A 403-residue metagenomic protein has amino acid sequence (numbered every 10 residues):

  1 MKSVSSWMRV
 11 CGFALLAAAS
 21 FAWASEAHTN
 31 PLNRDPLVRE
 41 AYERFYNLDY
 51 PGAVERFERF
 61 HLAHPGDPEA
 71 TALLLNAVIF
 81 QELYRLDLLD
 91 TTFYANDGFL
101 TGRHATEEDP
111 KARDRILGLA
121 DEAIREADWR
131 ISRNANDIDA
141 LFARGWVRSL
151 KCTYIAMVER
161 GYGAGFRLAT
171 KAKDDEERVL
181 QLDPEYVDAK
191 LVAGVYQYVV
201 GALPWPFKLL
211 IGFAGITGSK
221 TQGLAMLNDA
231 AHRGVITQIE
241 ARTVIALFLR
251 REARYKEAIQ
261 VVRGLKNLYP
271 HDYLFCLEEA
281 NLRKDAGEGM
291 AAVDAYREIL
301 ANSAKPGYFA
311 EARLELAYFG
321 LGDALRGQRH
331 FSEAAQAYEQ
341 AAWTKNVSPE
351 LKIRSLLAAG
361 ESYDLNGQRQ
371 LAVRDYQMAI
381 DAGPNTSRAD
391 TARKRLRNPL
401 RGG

Functional and structural regions predicted by a protein language model:
E26-E40, R44-R56, G66, A77-N136 (+4 more regions): Short coil/linker segments at helix-helix boundaries
P31-L37, W205, G234-R242, Y269-E278 (+2 more regions): Generic helix N-cap/helix-start motif at coil->alpha-helix transitions
L62, D174, A231-H232, R263 (+4 more regions): Amphipathic alpha-helical segments of tetratricopeptide repeats
D67, D137, Y186, T237-Q238 (+4 more regions): Residue-level recognition of tetratricopeptide repeat
K173, E177, G215-S219, L224 (+2 more regions): TPR/TPR-like (Sel1-like) alpha-helical repeat modules
V235, L365, L371-G403: Terminal, low-structured helical/coil segments at or just beyond the last alpha-helical repeat
